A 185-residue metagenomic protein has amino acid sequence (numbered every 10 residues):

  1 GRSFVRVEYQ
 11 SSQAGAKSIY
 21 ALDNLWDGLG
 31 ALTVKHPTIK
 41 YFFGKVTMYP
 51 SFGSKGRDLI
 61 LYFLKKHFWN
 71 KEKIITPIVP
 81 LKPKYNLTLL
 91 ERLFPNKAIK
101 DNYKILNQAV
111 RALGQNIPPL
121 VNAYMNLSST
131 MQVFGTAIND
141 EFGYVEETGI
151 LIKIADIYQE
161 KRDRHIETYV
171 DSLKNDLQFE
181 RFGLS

Functional and structural regions predicted by a protein language model:
G1-M131: Acyl-donor binding region in acyl/amide transferases
Y85-S185: Intrinsically disordered, low-complexity, positively biased terminal segments
